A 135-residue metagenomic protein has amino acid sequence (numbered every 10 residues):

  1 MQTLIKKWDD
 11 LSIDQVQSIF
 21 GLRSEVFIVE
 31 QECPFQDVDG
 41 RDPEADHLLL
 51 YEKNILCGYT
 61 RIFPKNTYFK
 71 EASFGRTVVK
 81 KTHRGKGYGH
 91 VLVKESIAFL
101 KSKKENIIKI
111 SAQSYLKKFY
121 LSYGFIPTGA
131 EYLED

Functional and structural regions predicted by a protein language model:
M1-C57: Short amphipathic alpha-helix that is part of the acyltransferase structural core
L49, I55-K65, E71-V78: Conserved beta-strand in the GNAT
P64-F74, R84, K103-N106, E134-D135: A conserved beta-turn-beta hairpin within the catalytic core of GNAT-like acetyltransferases that forms part
H83, G87-E95: Conserved acetyl-CoA pyrophosphate-binding loop and the N-cap/start of the following alpha-helix in GNAT-like
R84, K118-S122: Acidic/histidine-enriched, beta-strand-rich ligand/metal-binding domains
V93, L100-Q113: Conserved GNAT acetyl-CoA-binding A-motif
S111, L121, I126-D135: Conserved catalytic-core motifs of GNAT/GCN5-like acyltransferases
